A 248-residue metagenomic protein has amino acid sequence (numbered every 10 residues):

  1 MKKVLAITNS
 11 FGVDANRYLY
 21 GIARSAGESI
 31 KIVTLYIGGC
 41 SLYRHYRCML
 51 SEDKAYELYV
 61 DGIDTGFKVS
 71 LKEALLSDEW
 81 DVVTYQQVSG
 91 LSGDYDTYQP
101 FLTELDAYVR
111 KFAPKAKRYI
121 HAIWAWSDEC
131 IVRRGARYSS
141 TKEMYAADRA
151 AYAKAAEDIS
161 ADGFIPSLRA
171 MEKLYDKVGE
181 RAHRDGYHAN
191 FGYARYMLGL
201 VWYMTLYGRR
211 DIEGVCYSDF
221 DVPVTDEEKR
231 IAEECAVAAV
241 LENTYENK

Functional and structural regions predicted by a protein language model:
M1-K2, K248: Short, Lys/Arg-enriched, disordered terminal segments
K3, F11-Q99: Conserved SGNH/GDSL esterase-like catalytic core that processes O-acyl groups on lipids and polysaccharides
L5-I7, H121: Short hydrophobic segments within beta-strands
F11, G39, A125, M171 (+1 more regions): Residue-level detector of flexible, active-site-proximal loop/helix-junction positions within diverse enzyme catalytic
V69-G192, M204: Alpha-helical cap/lid subdomain in secreted, periplasmic, or secretory-pathway luminal O-acyl-processing enzymes
G186-A189, Y193, G199-K248: Conserved catalytic region of serine esterases and O-acyltransferases that act on ester linkages in lipids
